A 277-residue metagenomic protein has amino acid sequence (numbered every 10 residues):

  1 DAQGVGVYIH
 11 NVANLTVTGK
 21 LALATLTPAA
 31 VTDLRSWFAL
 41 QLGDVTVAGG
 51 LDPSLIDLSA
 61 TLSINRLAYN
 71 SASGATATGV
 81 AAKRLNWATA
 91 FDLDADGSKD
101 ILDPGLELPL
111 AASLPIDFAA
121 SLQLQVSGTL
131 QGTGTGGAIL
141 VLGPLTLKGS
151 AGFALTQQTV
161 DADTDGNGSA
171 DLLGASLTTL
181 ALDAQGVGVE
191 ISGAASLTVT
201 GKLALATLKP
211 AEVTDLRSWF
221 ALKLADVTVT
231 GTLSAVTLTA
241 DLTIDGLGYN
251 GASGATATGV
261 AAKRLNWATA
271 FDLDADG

Functional and structural regions predicted by a protein language model:
D1-G277: N-terminal low-complexity, acidic/Ser/Thr/Gly/Pro-rich segments that act as secretory/membrane-targeting modules
